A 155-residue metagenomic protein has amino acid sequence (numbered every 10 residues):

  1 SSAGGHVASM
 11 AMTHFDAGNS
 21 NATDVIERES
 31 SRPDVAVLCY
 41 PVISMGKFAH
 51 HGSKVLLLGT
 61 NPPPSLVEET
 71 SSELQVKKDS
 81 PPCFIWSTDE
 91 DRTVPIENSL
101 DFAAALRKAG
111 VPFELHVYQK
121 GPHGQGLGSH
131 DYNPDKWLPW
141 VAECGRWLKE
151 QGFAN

Functional and structural regions predicted by a protein language model:
S1-H51, V67-E68: Primarily recognizes the serine-hydrolase "nucleophile elbow" in alpha/beta-hydrolase and SGNH/GDSL folds
H6, A17, V25, G52-S53 (+1 more regions): Serine-hydrolase catalytic machinery in alpha/beta-hydrolase-like enzymes
A22-I26, T60-Q75, S80-P81: Active-site nucleophile elbow and catalytic-triad environment of alpha/beta-hydrolase enzymes
R32-V35, S80-C83, A109-E114: Loop/turn elements at helix/coil->beta-strand transitions in domains of secreted/extracellular proteins
M45, E90-V94: Acidic catalytic loop of the alpha/beta-hydrolase fold
A49-N61: Positively charged, proline/Ser/Thr-rich regional signature most characteristic of the Rhodanese/CDC25-like
D79, F84-S87, D91: Short beta-strand/loop motif that positions the catalytic acidic residue of the alpha/beta-hydrolase fold
W86, I96-N155: C-terminal catalytic histidine-bearing segment of alpha/beta-hydrolase fold enzymes
